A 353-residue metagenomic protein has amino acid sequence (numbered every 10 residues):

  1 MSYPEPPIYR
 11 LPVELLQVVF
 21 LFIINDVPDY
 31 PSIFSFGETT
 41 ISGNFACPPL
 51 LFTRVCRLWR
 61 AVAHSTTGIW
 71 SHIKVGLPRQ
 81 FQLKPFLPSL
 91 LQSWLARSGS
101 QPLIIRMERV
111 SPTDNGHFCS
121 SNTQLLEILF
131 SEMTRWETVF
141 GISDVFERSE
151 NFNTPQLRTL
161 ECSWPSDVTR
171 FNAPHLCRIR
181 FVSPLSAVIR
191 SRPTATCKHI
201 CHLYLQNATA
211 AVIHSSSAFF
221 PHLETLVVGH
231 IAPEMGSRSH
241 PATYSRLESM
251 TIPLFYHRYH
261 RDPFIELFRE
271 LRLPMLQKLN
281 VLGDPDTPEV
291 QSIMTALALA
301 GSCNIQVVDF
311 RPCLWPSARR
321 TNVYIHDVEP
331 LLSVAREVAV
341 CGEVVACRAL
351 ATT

Functional and structural regions predicted by a protein language model:
M1-T353: Leucine-rich repeat
